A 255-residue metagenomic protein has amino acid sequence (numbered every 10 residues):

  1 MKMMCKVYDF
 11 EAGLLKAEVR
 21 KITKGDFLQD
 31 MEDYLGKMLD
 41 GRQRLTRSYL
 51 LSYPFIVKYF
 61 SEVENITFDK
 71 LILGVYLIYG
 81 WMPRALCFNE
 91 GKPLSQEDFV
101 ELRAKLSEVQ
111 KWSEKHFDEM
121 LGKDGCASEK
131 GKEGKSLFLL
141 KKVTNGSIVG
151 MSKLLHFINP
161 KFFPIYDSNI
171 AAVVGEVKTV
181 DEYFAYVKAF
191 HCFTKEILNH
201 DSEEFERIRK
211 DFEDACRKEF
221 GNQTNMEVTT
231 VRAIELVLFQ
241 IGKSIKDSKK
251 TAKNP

Functional and structural regions predicted by a protein language model:
M1-K142, P160-P255: An N-terminal alpha-helical hairpin/helix-loop-helix interaction module that forms a charged, gly/pro-flexible surface
G150-F157: Short hydrophobic alpha-helical segments that form membrane-spanning helices or hydrophobic packing faces of helical
